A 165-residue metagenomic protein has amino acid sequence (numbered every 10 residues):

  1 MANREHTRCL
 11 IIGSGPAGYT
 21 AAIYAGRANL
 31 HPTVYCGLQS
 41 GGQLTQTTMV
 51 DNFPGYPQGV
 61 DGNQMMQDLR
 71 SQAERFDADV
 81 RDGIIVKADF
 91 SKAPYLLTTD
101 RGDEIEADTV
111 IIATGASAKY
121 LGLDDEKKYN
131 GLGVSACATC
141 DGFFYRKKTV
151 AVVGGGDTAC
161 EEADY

Functional and structural regions predicted by a protein language model:
M1-C9, Q67, R75, G83 (+1 more regions): Extreme N-terminal leader/targeting segments of oxidoreductases
N3-H6, I11-G37, N130, A136-Y165: Rossmann-like dinucleotide/flavin-binding elements
E5-T7, T99-T109: Core beta-strand elements of the Rossmann-like FAD/NAD(P) dinucleotide-binding domain in flavoenzyme oxidoreductases
T20, G83, L96-T99, L121-L123 (+2 more regions): A generic local structural motif
L38, L44-Q46, L121-D125: Conserved catalytic-core motifs of eukaryotic protein kinase domains, centered on the activation segment
T45-E104: N-terminal Rossmann-like dinucleotide/flavin-binding domain of flavoprotein oxidoreductases that bind FAD/FMN
V110, T114-C137: Glycine-rich beta-alpha-beta "Rossmann" dinucleotide-binding loop(s) and their flanking helix/strand
